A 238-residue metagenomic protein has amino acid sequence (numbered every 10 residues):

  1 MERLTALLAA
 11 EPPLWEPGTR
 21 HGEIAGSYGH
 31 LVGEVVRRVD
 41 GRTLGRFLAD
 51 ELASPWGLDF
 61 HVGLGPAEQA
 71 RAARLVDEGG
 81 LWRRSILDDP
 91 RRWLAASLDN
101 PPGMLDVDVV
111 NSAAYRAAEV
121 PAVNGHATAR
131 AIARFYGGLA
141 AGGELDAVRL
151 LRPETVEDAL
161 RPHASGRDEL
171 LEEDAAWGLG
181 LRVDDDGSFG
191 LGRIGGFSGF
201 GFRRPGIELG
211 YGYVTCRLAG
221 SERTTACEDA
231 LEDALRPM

Functional and structural regions predicted by a protein language model:
M1-L4: Well-ordered mid-protein domain cores that form the structural environment of catalytic cofactors
L7, E34, R134: Alpha-helical scaffold segments in soluble metabolic enzymes
L7-L8, A159: A generic structural signal for nonpolar/aromatic side chains embedded in well-ordered alpha-helices
A10-G18: Cytochrome P450 catalytic-domain "roof"
R20, A25, R37-P55, D59 (+1 more regions): Catalytic loop of the DD-peptidase/beta-lactamase superfamily, centered on the K-T-G motif and neighboring
G29-G33: Membrane-embedded glycan transfer/ligation machinery that uses polyprenyl lipid-linked sugar donors/oligosaccharides
